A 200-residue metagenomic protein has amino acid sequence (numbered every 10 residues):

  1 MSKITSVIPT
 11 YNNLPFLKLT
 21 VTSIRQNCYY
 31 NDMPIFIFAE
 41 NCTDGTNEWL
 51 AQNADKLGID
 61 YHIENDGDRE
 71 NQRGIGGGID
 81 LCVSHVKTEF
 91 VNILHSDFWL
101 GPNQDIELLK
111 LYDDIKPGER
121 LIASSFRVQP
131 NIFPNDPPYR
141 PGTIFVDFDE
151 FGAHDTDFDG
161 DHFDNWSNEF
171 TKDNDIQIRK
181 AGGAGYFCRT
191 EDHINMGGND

Functional and structural regions predicted by a protein language model:
T22-D32: Short, acidic, metal-binding catalytic loop of nucleotide-sugar glycosyltransferases
A39-E48: A conserved acidic beta->alpha catalytic loop
A51, D55-R73: Conserved donor nucleotide-binding strand/loop of the catalytic core
D66-V86: Glycine-rich, basic loop-to-helix element that forms the pyrophosphate-binding segment of sugar-nucleotide handling
V91: Short aromatic/hydrophobic "clamp" motif used to bind/position activated sugar donors
D105-I122: Conserved donor-nucleotide/metal-binding helix-loop-beta segment in metal-dependent transferases, i.e., the alpha-helix
L121-F145: Short beta-strand-to-loop element that shapes/binds the nucleotide-sugar donor at the catalytic cleft/hinge
F151-C188: A recurrent flexible, glycine/aromatic-enriched loop bordering the glycosyltransferase active site that acts as
